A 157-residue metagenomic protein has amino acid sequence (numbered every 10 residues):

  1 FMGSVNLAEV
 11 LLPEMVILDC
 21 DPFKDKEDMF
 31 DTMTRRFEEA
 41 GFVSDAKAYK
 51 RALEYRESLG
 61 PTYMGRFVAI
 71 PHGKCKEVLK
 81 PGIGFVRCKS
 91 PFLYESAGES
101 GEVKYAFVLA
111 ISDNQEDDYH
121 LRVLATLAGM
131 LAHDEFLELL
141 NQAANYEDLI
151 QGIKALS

Functional and structural regions predicted by a protein language model:
F1-S157: Cytosolic covalent-transfer regions centered on His/Cys nucleophiles that carry phosphoryl or persulfide groups
